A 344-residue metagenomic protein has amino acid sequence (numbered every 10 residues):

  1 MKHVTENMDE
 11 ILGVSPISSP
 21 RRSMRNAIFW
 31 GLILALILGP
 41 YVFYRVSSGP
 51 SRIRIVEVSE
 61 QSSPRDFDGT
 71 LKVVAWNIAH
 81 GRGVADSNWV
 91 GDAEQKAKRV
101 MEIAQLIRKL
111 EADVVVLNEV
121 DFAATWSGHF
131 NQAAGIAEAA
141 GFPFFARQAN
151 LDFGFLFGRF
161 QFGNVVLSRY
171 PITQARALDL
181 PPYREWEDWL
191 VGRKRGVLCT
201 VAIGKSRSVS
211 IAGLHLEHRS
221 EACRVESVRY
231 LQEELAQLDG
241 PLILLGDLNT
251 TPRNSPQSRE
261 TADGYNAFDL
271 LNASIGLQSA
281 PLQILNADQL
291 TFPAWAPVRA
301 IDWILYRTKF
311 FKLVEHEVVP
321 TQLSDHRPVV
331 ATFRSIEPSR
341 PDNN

Functional and structural regions predicted by a protein language model:
K2-A139, N150-L156, E337-S339, N344: N-terminal, active-site-proximal structural segment of metallo-dependent hydrolase catalytic domains
S62-V74, F160, N164, S168-Q174 (+3 more regions): Beta-strand-turn-beta hairpins that frame and shape the catalytic cleft of phosphate-ester-processing enzymes
L71-I78, E102-H129, L167, T200 (+5 more regions): Active-site beta-strand/loop signature of hydrolases that rely on acidic residues for catalysis
A79-D86, Q174-D179, R207-A212: Short, basic/glycine-rich phosphate-binding loops at helix/coil junctions that contact nucleotide phosphates
S87-D92, V120-F122, P182-W189, L214-A222: Surface-exposed cleft-lining segments at the edges of enzyme active sites
Q95-E102, G128, L190-K194, A222-Y230 (+3 more regions): Soluble or luminal CAZymes and related metallo-dependent hydrolases
N118, Q148, L178, E217 (+1 more regions): Conserved residues at the C-terminal ends of beta-strands
A124-H129, P143-R169, E185, L190 (+1 more regions): Active site of divalent-metal-dependent phosphoester/diester hydrolases
